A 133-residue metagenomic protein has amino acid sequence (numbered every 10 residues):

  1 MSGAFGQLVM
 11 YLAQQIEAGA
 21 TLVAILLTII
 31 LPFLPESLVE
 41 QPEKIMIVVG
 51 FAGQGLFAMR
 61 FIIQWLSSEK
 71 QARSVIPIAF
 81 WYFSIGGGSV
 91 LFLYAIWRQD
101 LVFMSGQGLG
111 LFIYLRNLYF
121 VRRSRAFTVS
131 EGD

Functional and structural regions predicted by a protein language model:
M1-D133: Alpha-helical membrane-protein topology signature
